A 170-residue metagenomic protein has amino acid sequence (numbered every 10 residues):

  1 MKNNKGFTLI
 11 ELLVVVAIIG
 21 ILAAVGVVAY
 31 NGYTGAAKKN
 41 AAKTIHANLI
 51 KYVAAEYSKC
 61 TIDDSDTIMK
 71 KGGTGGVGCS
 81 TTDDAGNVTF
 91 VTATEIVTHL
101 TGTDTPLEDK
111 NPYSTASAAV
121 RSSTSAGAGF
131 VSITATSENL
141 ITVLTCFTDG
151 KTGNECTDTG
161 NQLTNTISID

Functional and structural regions predicted by a protein language model:
M1-N48: Amphipathic alpha-helical segments typified by the pilin-like N-terminal helix that continues immediately C-terminal
K39-D64: Extended, polar beta-sheet/loop recognition surfaces of beta-rich domains that mediate binding to diverse ligands
A55-D170: Periplasmic/extracellular, small/polar-rich flexible segments of pilin-like filament-forming proteins
